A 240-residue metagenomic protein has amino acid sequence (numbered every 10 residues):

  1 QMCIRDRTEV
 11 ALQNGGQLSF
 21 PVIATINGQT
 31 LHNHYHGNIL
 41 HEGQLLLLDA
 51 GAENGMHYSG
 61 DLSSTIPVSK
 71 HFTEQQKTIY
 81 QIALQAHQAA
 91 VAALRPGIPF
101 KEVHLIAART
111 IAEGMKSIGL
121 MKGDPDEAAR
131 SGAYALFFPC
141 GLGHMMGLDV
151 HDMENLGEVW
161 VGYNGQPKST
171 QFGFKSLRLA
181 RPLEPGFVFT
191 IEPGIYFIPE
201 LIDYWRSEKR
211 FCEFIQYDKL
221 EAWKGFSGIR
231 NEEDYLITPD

Functional and structural regions predicted by a protein language model:
Q1-D240: Active-site neighborhoods and metal-handling regions in enzymes and metal-associated proteins
